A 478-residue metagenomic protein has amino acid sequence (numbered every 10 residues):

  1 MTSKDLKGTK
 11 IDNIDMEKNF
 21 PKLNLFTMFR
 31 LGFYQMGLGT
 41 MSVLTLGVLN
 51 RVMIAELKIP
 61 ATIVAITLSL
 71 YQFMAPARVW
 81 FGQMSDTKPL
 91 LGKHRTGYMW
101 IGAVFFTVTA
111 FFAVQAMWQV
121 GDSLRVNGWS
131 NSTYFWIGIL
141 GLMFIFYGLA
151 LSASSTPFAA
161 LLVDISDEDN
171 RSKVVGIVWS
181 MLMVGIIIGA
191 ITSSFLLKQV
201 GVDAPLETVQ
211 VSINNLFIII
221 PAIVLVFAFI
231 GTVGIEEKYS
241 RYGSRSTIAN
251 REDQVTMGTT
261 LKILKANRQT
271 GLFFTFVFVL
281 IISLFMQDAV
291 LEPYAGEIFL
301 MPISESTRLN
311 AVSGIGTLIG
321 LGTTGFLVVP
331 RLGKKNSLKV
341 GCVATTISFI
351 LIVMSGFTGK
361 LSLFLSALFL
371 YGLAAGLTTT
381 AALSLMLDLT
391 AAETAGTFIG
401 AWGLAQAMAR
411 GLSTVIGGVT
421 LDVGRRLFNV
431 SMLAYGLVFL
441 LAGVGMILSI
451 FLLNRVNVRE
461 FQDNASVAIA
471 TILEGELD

Functional and structural regions predicted by a protein language model:
M1-F26, S130-I145, L149, A153-A159 (+3 more regions): Intracellular loop-helix junctions on the cytosolic face of multi-pass helical membrane proteins
G47-I63, A289-S306: Short amphipathic helix-loop junctions that connect adjacent transmembrane helices in Major Facilitator Superfamily/SLC
A61-T62, I137, E168-I177, I303-S304 (+1 more regions): Loop-to-transmembrane helix entry/capping segments in MFS-fold secondary transporters and related SLC/MFSD carriers
P76-G92, G320-N336, L421: Helix-to-loop junctions at the C-terminal end of transmembrane segments in multipass secondary transporters
T87-F105, V329-V343, V430: Cytoplasmic membrane-interface "Motif A"-like loop-to-helix N-cap segments of 12-TM Major Facilitator Superfamily
W100-T133, V343-G359: C-terminal ends and interior cores of transmembrane alpha-helices in multi-pass membrane transporters/permeases
A153-S166, L377-A391: Intracellular juxtamembrane helix-capping segments at the cytosolic ends of symmetry-related transmembrane helices
L338-A381: C-terminal transmembrane helical hairpin of 12-TM major facilitator-type secondary transporters
